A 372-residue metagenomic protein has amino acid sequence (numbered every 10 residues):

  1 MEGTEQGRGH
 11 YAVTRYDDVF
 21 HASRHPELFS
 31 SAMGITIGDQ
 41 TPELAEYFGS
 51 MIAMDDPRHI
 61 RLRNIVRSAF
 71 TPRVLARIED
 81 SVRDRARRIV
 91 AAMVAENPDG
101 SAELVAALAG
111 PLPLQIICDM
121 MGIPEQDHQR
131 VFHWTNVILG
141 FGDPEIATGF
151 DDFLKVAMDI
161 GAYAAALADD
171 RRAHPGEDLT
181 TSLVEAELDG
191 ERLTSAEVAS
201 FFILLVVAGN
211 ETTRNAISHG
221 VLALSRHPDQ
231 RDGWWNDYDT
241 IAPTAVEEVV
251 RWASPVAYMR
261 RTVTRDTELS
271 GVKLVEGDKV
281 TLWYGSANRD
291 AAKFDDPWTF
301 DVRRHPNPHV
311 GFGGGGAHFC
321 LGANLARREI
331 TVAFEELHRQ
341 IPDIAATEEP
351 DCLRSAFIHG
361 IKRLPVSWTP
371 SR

Functional and structural regions predicted by a protein language model:
M1-R372: Cytochrome P450
